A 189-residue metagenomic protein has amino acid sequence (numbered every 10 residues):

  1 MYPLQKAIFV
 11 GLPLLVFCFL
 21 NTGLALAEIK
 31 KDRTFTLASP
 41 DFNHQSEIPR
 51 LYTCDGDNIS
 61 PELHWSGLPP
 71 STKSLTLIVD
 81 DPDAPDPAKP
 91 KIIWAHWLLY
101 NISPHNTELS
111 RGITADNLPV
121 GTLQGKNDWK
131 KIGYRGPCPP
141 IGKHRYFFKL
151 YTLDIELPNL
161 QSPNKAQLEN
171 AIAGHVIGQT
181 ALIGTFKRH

Functional and structural regions predicted by a protein language model:
Y2-L12: Bacterial N-terminal signal peptides that target proteins for export
K6, L15-V16, R33: Generic detector of short alpha-helix boundary/capping microenvironments and adjacent low-complexity segments
V10-N21: Bacterial N-terminal signal peptides
G23-H189: N-terminus-centered regions that define maturation/targeting leaders and the start of the first functional domain
